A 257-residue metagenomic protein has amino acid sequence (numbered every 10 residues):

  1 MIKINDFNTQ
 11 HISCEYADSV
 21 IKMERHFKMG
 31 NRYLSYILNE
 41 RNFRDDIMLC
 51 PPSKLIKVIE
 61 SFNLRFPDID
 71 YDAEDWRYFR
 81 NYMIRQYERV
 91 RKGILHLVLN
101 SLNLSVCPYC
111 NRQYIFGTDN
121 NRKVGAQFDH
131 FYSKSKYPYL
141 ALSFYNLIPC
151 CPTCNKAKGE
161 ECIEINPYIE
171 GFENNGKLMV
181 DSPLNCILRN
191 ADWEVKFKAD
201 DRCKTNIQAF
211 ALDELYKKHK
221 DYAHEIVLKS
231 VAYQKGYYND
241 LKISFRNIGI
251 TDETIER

Functional and structural regions predicted by a protein language model:
M1-L95: N-terminal accessory alpha/beta regions
I2-Y33, K196-R257: C-terminal, charged low-complexity interaction regions
F43-C50, A141, N146-C150, G159 (+2 more regions): Short, exposed beta-strand "edge-strand" segments with a Pro/Gly-rich flavor and a Y/T-containing core
R91-V98, S135-A141: Short, intrinsically disordered, charge-biased short linear motifs at domain edges
H96-G125, C151-T153: Short cysteine-rich loop/turn motifs with clustered Cys
Y114-N146, E160-N166, E170-G176: Histidine-centered nuclease catalytic patch
K134, C150, C154-A157: Ligand/cofactor pocket segment of small-molecule handling proteins
A157-K217: Domain-level detector of nuclease and nuclease-like folds in predominantly extracellular/periplasmic contexts
